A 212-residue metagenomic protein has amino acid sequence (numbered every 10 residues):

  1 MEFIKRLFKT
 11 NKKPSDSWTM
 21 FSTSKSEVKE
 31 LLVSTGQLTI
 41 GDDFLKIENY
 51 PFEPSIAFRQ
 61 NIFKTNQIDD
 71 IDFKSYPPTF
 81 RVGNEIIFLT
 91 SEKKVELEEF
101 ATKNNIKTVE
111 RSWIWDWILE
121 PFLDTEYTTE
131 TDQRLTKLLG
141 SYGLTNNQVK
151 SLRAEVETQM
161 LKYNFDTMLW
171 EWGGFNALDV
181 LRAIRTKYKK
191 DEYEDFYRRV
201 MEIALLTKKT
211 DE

Functional and structural regions predicted by a protein language model:
M1-S15, P51: Polybasic, Ser/Thr-rich amphipathic helices
E2-R6, Q37, F44, T207-E212: Terminal non-domain segments
S15-S75: Phosphoinositide-binding peripheral membrane targeting modules
D42, S75-Y76, R81-F88, R182 (+2 more regions): Intrinsically disordered, low-complexity segments enriched in charged and polar residues
I62-T108: Acidic, Ser/Thr- and proline-rich intrinsically disordered linker/docking segments of eukaryotic scaffolds
I106-P121: Extended, structured, electrostatic nucleic-acid-contact surfaces
L123-E126: Acidic, glycine-anchored loop motifs typical of Ca2+
T129-E212: Structured core of small recognition/catalytic domains
